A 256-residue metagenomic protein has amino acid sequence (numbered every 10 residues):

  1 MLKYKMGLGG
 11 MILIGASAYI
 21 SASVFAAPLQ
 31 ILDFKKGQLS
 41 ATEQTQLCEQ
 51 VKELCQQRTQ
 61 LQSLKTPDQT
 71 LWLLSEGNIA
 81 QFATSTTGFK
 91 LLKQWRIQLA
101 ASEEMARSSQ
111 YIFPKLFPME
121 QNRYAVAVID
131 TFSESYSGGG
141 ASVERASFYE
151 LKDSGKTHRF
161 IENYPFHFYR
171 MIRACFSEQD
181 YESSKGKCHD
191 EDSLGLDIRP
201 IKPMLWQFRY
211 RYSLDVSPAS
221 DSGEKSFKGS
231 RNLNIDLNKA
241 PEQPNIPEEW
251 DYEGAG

Functional and structural regions predicted by a protein language model:
M1-I12, A18-S21: Bacterial N-terminal signal peptides that target proteins for export
A26-L54, G140-R145, L151-G256: Acidic, small-residue rich beta-repeat scaffolds with periodic aromatic anchors
T45-T86: N-terminal "first-domain core" detector
Q56-P67, S108-Q121, G195-P203: Structural signature of eukaryotic scaffold interfaces centered on beta-propeller domains
Q60-S63, Q81, L91-K93, F160 (+2 more regions): Residue-level detector of beta-propeller blades
P67-L74, M119-F132, P203-R211: Acidic/hydrophobic-patterned starts of short beta strands in beta-sheet-rich repeat architectures
Q69-N122, E134: Short N-terminal edge-element motif at the start of the domain
K115-K152: Contiguous hydrophobic, core-forming segments of folded domains
